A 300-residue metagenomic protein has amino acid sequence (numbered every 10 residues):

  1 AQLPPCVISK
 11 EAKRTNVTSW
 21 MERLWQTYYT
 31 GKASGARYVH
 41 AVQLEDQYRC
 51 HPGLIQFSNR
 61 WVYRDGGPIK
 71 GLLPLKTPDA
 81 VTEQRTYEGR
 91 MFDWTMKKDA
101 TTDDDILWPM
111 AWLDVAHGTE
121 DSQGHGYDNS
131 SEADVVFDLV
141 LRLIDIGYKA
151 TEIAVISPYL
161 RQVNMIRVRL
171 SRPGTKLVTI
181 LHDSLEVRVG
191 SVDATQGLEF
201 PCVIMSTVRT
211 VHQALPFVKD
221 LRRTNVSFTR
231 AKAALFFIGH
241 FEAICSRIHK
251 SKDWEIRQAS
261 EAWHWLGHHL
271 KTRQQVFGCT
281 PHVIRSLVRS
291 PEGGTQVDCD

Functional and structural regions predicted by a protein language model:
A1-Q2, M110-G118, M205-V208, G239-H240: Short loop/turn segments at strand-loop or loop-helix junctions that form parts of catalytic or ligand-binding pockets
A1-Q84, P158-L160: Conserved coupling/interface region of RecA-like P-loop/ASCE motor cores
L3-P5, H51-P52, R64, T119-D121 (+3 more regions): Eukaryotic short linear interaction motifs
P4-V42, A214-D300: Helicase C-terminal subdomain and adjacent C-terminal extension
T18, Y48-H51, I55, A133 (+2 more regions): Amphipathic alpha-helical transducer elements in NTP-driven molecular machines
A41-Q43, W112, V189: Conserved beta-strand scaffold positions in the cores of enzyme catalytic domains, especially in NTP/NDP-utilizing
K70-V168: Conserved helicase/translocase motor-coupling segment
R142-D145, K149-I156, L160-T229, A233 (+3 more regions): Conserved helicase C-terminal RecA-like lobe
